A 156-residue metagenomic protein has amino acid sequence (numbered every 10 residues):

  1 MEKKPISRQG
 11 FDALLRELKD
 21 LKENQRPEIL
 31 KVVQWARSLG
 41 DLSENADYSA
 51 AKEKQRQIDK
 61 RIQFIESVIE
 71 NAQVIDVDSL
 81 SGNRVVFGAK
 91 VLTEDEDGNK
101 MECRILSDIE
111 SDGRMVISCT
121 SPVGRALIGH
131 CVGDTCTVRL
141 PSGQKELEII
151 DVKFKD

Functional and structural regions predicted by a protein language model:
M1-K60: N-terminal cationic and glycine-rich segments that engage phosphates or anionic surfaces
E2, S38, E70-N71, S81 (+1 more regions): Glycine-rich, flexible loop/turn motifs
L15-L18, E66, L127: A generic alpha-helix structural signal
L18, K22-Q25, I69-Q73, C131 (+1 more regions): Conserved NTP-handling cores and scaffolds of large molecular machines
A46-S79, N83: Internal alpha/beta loop-helix hairpins
I75-K155: Non-DNA-binding regulatory cores of transcription-related proteins, predominantly C-terminal effector-binding
